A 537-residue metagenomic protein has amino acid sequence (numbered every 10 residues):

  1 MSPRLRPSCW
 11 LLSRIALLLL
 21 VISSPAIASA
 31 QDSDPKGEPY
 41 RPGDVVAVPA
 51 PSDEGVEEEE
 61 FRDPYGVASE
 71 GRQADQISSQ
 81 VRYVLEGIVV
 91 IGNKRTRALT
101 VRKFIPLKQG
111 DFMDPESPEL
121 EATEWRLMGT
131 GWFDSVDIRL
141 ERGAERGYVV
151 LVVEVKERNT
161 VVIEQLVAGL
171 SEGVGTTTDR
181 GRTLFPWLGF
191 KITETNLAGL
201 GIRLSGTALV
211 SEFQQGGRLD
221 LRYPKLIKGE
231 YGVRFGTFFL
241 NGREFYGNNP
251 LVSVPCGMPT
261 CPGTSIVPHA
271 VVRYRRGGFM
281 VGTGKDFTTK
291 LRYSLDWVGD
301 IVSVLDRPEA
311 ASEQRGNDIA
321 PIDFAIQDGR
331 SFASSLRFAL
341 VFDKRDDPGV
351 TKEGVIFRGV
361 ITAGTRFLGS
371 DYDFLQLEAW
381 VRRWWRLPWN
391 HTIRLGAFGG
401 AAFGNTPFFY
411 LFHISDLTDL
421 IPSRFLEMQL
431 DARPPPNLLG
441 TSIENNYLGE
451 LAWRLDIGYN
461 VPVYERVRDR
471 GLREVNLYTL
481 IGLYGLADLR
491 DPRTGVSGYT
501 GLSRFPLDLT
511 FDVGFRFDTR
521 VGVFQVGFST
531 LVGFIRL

Functional and structural regions predicted by a protein language model:
M1-W10: N-terminal secretory signal peptides that target proteins for export/translocation
S13-S24: Bacterial N-terminal signal peptides
A26-A30: Boundary at the C-terminal end of the N-terminal hydrophobic targeting segment
Q31-G175, W187-E194, L204-K225, G277 (+10 more regions): Periplasmic polypeptide-binding modules associated with outer-membrane biogenesis and secretion
E124, L448-L451, D469-V475, F505-L509 (+1 more regions): A structural signal for short secondary-structure junctions
G129-D137, R146-R345, I356-F357, T418 (+4 more regions): Gram-negative/organellar outer-membrane beta-barrel architecture
D318-G329, A333-Y499: C-terminal outer-membrane beta-barrel translocator/porin domains of Gram-negative envelope proteins and their
P492-L537: C-terminal beta-signal and terminal closure region of outer-membrane beta-barrel proteins
